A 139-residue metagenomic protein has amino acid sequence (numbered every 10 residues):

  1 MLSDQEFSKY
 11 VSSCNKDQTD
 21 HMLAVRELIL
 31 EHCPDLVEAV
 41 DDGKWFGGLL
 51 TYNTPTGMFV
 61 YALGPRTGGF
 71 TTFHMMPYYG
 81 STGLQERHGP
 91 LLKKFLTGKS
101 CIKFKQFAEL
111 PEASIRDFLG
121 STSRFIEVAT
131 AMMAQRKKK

Functional and structural regions predicted by a protein language model:
M1-K139: Charge-dense, helix-prone N-terminal extensions
